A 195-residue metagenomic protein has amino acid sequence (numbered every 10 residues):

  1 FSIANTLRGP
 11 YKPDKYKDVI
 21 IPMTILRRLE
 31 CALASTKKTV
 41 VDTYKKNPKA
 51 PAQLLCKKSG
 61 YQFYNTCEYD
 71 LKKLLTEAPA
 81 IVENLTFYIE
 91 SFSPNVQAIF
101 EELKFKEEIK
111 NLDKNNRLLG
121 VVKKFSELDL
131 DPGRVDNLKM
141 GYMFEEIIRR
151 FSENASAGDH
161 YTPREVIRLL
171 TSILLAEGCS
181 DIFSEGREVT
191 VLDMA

Functional and structural regions predicted by a protein language model:
F1-C179: Non-catalytic, mostly N-terminal accessory regions of nucleic-acid modification and defense proteins
S180-A195: Conserved class I S-adenosyl-L-methionine
